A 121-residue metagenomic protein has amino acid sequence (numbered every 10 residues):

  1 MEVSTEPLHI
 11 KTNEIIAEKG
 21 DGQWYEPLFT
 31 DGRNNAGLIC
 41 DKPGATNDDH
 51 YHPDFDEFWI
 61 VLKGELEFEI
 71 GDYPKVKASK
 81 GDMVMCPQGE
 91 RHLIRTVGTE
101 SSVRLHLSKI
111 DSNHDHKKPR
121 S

Functional and structural regions predicted by a protein language model:
M1-L38, D48, M85, P119-S121: A short, N-terminal "cap"/entry segment at the start of jelly-roll beta-barrel domains of the cupin/DSBH fold
W24, L28-N35, P43-I60, G71-D72: A short beta-loop-beta micro-motif enriched in histidine and acidic residues
I39, M85, E100-H116: A short hydrophobic beta-strand segment most commonly corresponding to one strand of the jelly-roll/cupin
D49, F68-E69, C86, H92-T99 (+1 more regions): Short beta-strand His + acidic residue motifs that chelate non-heme Fe in jelly-roll/DSBH and cupin folds
Y73-Q88: Short acidic-glycine-tyrosine-enriched beta hairpin
